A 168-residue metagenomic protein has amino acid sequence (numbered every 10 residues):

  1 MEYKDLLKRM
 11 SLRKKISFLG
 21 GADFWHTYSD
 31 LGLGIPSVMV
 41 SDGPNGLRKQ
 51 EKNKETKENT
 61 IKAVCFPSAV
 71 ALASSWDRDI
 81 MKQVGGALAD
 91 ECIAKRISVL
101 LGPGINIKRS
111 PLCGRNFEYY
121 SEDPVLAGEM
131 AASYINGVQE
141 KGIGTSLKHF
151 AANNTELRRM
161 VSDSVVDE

Functional and structural regions predicted by a protein language model:
M1-E168: Glycoside hydrolase catalytic-domain context in secreted enzymes
